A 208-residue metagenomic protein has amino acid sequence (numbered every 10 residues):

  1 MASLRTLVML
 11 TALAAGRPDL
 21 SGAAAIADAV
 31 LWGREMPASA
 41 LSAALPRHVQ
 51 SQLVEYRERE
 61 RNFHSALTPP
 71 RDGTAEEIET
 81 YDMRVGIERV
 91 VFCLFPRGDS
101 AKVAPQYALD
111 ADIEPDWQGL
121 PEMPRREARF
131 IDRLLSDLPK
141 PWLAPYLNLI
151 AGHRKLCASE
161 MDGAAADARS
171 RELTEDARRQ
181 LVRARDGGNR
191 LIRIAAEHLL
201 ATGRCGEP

Functional and structural regions predicted by a protein language model:
M1-A2, L7-P208: Acidic, polar-rich low-complexity tracts and alpha-helical solenoid repeat scaffolds
